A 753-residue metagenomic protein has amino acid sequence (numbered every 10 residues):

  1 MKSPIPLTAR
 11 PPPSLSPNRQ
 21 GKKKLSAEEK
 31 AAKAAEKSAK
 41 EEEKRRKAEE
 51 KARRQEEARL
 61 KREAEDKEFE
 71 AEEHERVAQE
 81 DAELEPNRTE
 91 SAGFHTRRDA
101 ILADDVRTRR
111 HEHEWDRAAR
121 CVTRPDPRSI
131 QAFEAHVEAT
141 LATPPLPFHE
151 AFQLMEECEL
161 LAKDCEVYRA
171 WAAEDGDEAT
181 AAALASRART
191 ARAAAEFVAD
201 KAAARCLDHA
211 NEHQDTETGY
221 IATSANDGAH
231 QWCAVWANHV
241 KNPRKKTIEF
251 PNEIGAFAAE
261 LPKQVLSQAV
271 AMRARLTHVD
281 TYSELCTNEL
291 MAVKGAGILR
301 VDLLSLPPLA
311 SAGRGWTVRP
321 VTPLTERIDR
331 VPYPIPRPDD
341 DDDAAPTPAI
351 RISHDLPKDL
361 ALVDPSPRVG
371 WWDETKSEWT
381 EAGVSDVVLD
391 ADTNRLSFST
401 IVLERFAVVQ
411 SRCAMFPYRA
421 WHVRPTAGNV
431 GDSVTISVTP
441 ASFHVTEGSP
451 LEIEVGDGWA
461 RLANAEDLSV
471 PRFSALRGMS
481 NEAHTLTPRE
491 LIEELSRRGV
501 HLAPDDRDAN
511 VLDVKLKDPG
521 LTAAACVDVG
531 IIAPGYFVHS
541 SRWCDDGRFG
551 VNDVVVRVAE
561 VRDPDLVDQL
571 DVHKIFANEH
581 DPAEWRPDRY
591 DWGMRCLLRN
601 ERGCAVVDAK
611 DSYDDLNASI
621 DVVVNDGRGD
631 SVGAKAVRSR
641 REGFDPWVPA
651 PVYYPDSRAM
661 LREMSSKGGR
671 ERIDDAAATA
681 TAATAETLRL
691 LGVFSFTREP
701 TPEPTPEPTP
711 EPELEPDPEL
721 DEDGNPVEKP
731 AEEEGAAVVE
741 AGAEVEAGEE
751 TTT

Functional and structural regions predicted by a protein language model:
M1-A31, E749-T753: PEST-like, low-complexity acidic/proline-rich intrinsically disordered segments, predominantly at protein N-termini
M1-I5, L261, L491, L495 (+3 more regions): Extended hydrophobic/Leu-rich segments
I5-T8, P12-S14, N18-G21, N252 (+6 more regions): Generic low-complexity segments that are intrinsically disordered, proline-rich and/or Lys/Arg-biased
E28-R46, R53, T701-T753: Charged, low-complexity intrinsically disordered regions
S38-E703: Proteolytic cleavage junctions
